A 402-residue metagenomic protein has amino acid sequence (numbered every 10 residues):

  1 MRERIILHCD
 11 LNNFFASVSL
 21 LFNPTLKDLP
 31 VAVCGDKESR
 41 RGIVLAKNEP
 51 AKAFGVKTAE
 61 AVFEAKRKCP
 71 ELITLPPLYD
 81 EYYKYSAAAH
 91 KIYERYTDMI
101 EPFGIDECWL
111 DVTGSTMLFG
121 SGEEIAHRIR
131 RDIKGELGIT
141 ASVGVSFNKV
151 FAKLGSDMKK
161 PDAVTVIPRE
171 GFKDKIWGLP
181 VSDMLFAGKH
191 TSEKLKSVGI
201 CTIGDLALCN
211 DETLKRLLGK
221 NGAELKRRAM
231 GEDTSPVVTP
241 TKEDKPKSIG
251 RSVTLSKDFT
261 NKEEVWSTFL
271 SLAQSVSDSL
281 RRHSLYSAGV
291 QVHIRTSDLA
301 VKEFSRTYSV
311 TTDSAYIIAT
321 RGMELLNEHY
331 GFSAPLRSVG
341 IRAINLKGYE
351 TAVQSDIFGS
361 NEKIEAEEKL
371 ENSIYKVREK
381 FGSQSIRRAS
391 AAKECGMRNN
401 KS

Functional and structural regions predicted by a protein language model:
M1-R227, V237-P240, D278, N361-S402: Gly/Gly-Pro- and Ser/Thr-rich, intrinsically disordered tail segments characteristic of DNA damage-repair and tolerance
H8, D183, T191-L336: DNA-contacting surface of Y-family translesion DNA polymerases
F14, K37-R40, S297-V301, L346-Y349: Short, charged/polar surface micro-motifs in flexible loops or helix N-caps
G35, T260-V265, I357-N361: Compositionally biased, low-hydrophobicity segments enriched in charged and small polar residues
I73-T74, A300-S305, T351-A352: Short small-residue beta-strand/loop micro-motif enriched in glycine and branched aliphatics
F103-E107, S146-K149, L285-G289, A334-S338: Short Gly/Ser/Thr- and Asp/Glu-enriched loop/turn motifs at secondary-structure junctions
T140-S142, Q291, S338-G340: Residues at or immediately flanking beta-strands
Y308-S402: Acidic, metal-coordinating catalytic segment for phosphate/diphosphate chemistry, firing primarily on the Nudix
